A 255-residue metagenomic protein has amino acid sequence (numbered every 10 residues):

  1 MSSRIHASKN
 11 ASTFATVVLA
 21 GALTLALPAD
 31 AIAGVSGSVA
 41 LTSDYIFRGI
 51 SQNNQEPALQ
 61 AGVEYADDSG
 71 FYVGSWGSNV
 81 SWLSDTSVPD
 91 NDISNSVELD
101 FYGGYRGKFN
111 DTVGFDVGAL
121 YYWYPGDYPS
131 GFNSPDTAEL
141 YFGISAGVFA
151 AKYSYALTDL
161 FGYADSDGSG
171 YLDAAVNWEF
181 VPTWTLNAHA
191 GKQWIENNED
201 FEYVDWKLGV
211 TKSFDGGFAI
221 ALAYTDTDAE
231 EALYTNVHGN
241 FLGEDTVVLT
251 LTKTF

Functional and structural regions predicted by a protein language model:
I32-L83, S87, T246, T252: Short glycine/proline- and aromatic-enriched beta-strand/turn motifs that initiate or cap beta-hairpins
V35-G37, S69-S75, D111-V117, V148-Y153 (+2 more regions): Repeated loop/turn-to-beta-strand initiation elements of outer-membrane beta-barrel proteins
L41-F47, G77-S81, G107, Y121-P125 (+5 more regions): Transmembrane beta-strands of outer-membrane beta-barrel pores
Q55-L59, N95-L99, S134-L140, S145-G147 (+3 more regions): Residues that define the transmembrane beta-barrel architecture of outer-membrane proteins
E64-D68, R106-K108, G143-F149, N177-E179 (+3 more regions): Structural signature of outer-membrane beta-barrel channels/translocons
D68-S134: Surface-exposed loop and membrane-interface regions of Gram-negative outer-membrane beta-barrel proteins
G131-N197, Y224-T225: Detector for outer-membrane/organellar transmembrane beta-barrel domains, recognizing the amphipathic beta-strand
L208-F218, Y224, G239-F255: Outer-membrane beta-barrel "beta-signal"
